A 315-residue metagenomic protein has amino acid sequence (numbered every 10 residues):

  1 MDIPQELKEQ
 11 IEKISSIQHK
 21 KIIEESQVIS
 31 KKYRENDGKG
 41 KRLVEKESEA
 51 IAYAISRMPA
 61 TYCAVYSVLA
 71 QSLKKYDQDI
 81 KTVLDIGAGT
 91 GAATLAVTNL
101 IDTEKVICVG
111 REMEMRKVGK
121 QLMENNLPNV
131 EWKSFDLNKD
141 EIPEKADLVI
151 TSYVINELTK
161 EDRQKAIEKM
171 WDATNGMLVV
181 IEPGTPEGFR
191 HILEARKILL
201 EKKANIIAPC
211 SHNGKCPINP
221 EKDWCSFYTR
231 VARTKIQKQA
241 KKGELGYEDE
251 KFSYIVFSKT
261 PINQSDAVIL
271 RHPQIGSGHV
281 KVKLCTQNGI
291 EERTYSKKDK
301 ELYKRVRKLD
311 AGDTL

Functional and structural regions predicted by a protein language model:
M1-G40: N-terminal auxiliary segments of SAM/dcSAM-dependent transferases
K41, E45-S67: Class I SAM-dependent methyltransferase Rossmann-like catalytic core, especially the SAM/SAH-binding loop
D79-G89: Conserved class I S-adenosyl-L-methionine
T90-D102: Conserved SAM-binding loop of SAM-dependent methyltransferases across substrates and taxa, primarily the Class I
E112: Conserved SAM/SAH-binding beta-strand->alpha-helix loop
D147-E161: A short SAM/SAH-binding and catalytic strip from SAM-dependent methyltransferases
N175-G184: Conserved beta-strand signature within the Rossmann-like core of class I S-adenosyl-L-methionine
Q239-L315: C-terminal lobe and adjacent flexible extensions of AdoMet/dcAdoMet transferase-like proteins
